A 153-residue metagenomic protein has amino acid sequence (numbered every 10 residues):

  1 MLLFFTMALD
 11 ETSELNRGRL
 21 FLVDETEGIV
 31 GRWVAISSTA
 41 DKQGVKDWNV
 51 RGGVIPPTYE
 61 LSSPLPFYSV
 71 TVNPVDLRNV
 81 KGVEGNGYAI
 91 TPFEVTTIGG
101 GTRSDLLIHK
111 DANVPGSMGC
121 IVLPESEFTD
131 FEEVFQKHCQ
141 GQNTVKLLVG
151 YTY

Functional and structural regions predicted by a protein language model:
M1-S117, F128-Y153: Cell wall/extracellular polymer interaction/catalysis modules
C120: Short cysteine clusters
L123: Short, well-ordered, aromatic-rich surface patches in folded extracellular/luminal domains
